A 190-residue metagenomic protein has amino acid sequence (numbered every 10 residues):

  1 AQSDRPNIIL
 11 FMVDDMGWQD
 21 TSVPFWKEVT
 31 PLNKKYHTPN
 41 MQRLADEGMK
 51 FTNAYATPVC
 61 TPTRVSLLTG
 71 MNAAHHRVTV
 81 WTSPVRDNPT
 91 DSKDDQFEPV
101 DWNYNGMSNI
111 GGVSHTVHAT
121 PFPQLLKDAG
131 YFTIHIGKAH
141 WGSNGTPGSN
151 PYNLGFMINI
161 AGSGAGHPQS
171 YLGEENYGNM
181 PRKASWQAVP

Functional and structural regions predicted by a protein language model:
A1-P190: Formylglycine-dependent sulfatase
